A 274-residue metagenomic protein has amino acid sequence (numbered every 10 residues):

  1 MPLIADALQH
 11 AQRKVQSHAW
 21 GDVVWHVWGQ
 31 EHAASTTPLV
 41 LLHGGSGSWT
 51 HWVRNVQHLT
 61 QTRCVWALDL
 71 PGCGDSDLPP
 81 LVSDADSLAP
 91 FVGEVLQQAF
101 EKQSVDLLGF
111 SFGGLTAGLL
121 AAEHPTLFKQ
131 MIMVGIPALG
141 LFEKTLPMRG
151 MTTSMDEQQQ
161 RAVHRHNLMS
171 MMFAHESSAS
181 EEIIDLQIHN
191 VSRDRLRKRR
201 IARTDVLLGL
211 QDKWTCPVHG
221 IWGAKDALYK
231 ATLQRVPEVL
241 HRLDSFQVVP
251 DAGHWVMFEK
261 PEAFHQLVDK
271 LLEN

Functional and structural regions predicted by a protein language model:
L3-V23: N-terminal cap/lid segment of alpha/beta-hydrolase-fold proteins
V24-D75: Conserved HGGG/HGGXW glycine-rich cap/lid loop of the alpha/beta-hydrolase fold
H26, V53, W66-L108, Q266: Active-site loop/oxyanion-hole signature of alpha/beta-hydrolase fold enzymes
G109, G113, A117: Gly/Ala-rich beta-loop-alpha elbow adjacent to hydrolase catalytic centers
G118-A122, F128-Q159: Flexible "cap/lid" loop of the alpha/beta hydrolase fold
K144, Q158-C216: Conserved alpha/beta-hydrolase catalytic His-Asp/Glu region
H219-A252: Conserved loop-alpha-helix segment in the C-terminal half of the alpha/beta-hydrolase fold that carries the catalytic
A252-P261, H265: Catalytic histidine-centered segment of alpha/beta-hydrolase-like enzymes
